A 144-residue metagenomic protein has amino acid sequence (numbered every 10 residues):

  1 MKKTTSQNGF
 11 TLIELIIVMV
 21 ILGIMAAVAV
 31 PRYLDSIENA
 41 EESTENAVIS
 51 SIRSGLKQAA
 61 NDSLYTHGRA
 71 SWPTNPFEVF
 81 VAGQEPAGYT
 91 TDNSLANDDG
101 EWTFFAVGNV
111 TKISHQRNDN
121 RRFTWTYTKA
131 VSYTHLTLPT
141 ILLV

Functional and structural regions predicted by a protein language model:
M1-F10: N-terminal leader/signal peptides at the extreme start of proteins
I16-R32: Alpha-helical hydrophobic helix detector
E38-T66: Membrane-proximal N-terminal amphipathic helix
N61-R121: Extracellular/periplasmic head regions of type IV pilus-like filament subunits
T134-T140: Conserved small/polar residues in nucleotide/adenosyl-binding loops
